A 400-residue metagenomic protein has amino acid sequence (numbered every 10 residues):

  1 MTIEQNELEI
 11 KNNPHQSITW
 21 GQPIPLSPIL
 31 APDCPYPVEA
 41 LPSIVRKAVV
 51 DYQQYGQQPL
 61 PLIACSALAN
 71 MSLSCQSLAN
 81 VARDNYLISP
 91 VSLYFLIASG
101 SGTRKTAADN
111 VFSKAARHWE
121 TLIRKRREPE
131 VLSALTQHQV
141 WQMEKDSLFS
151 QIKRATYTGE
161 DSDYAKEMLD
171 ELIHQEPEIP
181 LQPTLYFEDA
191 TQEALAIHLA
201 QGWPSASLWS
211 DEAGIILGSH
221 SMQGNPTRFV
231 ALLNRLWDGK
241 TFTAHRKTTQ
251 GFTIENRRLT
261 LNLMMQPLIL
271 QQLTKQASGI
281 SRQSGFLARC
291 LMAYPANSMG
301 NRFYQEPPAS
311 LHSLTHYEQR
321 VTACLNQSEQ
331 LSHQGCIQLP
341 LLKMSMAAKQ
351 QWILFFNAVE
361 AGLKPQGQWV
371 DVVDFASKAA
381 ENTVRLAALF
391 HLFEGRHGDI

Functional and structural regions predicted by a protein language model:
M1-I400: Phosphate-handling catalytic cores of nucleic-acid transaction enzymes
